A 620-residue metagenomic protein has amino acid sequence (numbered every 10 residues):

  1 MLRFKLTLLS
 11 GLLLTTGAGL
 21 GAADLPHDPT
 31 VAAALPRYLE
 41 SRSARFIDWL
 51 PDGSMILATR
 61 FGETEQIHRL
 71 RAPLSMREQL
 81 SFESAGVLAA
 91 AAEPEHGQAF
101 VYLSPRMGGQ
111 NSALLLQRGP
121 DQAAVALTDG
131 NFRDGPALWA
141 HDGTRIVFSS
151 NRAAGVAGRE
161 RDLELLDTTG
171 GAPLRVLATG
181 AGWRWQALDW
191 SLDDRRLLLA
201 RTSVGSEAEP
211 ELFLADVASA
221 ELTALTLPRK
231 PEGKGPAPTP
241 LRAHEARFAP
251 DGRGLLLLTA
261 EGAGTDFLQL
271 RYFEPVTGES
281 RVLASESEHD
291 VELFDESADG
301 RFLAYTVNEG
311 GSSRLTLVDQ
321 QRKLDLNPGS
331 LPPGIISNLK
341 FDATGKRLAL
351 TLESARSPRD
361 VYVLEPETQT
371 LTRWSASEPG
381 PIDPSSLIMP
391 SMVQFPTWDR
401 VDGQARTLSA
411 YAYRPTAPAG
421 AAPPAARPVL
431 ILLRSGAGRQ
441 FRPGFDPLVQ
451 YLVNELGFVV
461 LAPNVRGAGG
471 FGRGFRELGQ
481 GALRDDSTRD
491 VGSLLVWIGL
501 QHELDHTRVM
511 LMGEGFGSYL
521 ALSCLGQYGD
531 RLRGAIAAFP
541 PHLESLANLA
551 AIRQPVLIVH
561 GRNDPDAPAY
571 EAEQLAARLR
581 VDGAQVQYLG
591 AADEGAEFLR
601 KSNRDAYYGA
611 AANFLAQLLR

Functional and structural regions predicted by a protein language model:
K5-G17: Bacterial N-terminal signal peptides
A23-A44: A short helix->beta-strand "capping" segment at the edge of beta-propeller domains
E40-A58, S84-L103, L114, N131-G155 (+10 more regions): Conserved beta-propeller blade repeats
L57-E83: Beta-propeller domains
T64-H68, G109-L115, V156-E164, E207-F213 (+3 more regions): Structural motif
R71-S75, R118-Q122, D167-G171, D216-A220 (+3 more regions): Short loop/turn segments that connect beta-strands within beta-propeller blades
E78, V125, L174-R175, T223 (+3 more regions): A structural motif specific to WD40 beta-propellers
N338-R620: Serine-hydrolase catalytic core recognition
